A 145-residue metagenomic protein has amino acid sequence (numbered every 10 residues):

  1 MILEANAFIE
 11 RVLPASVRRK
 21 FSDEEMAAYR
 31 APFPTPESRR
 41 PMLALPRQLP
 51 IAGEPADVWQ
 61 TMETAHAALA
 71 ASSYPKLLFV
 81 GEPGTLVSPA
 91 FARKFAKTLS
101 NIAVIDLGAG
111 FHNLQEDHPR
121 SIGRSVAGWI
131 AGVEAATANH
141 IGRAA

Functional and structural regions predicted by a protein language model:
M1-L45: Helix-rich cap/lid subdomain of alpha/beta-hydrolase
A7, P32-F33, A96-T98, V133: Peripheral/terminal regions associated with large enzymatic or DNA-binding modules
R11, A28, A44, T64 (+2 more regions): Alpha-helical elements of Rossmann-like donor-binding domains used by nucleotide-donor carbohydrate transfer enzymes
P14-V17, P34, I51, A131 (+1 more regions): Residues at helix-coil transition
K20, S38-K97, A103-D106: Conserved serine/cysteine hydrolase catalytic core
P34, G84, N113: Glycine-/small-residue-rich active-site loops that bind phosphorylated ligands and cofactors
S100-A145: Catalytic active-site module of serine/aspartate enzymes centered on a nucleophile-bearing elbow/loop
